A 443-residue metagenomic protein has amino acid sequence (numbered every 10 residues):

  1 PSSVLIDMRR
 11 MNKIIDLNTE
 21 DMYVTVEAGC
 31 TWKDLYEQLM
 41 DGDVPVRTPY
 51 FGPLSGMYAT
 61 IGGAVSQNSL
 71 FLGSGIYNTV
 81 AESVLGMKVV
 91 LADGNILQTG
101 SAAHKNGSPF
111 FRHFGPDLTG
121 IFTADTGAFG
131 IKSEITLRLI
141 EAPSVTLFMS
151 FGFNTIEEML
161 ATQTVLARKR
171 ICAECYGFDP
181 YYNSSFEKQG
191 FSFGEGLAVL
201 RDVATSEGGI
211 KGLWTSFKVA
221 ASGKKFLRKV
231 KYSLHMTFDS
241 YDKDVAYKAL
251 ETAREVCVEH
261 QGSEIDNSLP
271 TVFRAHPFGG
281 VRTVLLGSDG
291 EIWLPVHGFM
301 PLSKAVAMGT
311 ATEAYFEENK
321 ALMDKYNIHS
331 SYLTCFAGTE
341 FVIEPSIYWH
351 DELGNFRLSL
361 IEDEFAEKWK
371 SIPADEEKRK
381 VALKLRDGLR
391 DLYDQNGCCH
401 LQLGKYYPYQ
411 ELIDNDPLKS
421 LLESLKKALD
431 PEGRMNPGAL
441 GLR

Functional and structural regions predicted by a protein language model:
P1, D43-P45, T99-R112, E187-K225 (+1 more regions): Charged, glycine/proline-rich intrinsically disordered loops and linkers
P1-S3, D7-R9, F226-K231, T252-R443: Conserved glycine-rich FAD pyrophosphate-binding loop
N12-L17, I135-P143, A220-R228, V284-S288 (+1 more regions): Short, flexible, solvent-exposed loop/turn segments with mixed acidic/basic and small polar residues
K13-L17, T25-K169, C175, M435: FAD-binding subdomain of flavoenzyme oxidoreductases
M22-Y23, S55, S150-G152, K405-D414: Conserved short loop/turn motifs at secondary-structure junctions
L139, S240, I347-D351: Beta-strand elements of well-folded, non-transmembrane domains
T146-F148, G152-T155, T162, L166 (+3 more regions): A conserved active-site cap/scaffold subdomain adjacent to cofactor or substrate pockets
E158-Y176, E187-F217, A253, A305-M323 (+1 more regions): Short amphipathic alpha-helix segments
